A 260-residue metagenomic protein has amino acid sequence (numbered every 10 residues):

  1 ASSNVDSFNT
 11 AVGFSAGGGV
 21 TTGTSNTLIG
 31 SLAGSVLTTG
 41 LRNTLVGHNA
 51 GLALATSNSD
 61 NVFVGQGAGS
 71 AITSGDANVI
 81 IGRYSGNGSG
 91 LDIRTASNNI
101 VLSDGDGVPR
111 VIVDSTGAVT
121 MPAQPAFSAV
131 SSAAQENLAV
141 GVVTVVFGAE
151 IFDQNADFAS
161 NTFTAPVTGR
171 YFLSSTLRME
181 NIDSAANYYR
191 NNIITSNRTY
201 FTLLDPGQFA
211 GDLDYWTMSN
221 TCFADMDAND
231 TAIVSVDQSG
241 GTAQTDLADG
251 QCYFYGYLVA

Functional and structural regions predicted by a protein language model:
A1-A118: Glycine- and small/polar-enriched repetitive beta-structure motifs of secreted/surface proteins
T120-A260: Extracellular jelly-roll beta-sandwich "head" domains, especially the C-terminal globular C1q domain
